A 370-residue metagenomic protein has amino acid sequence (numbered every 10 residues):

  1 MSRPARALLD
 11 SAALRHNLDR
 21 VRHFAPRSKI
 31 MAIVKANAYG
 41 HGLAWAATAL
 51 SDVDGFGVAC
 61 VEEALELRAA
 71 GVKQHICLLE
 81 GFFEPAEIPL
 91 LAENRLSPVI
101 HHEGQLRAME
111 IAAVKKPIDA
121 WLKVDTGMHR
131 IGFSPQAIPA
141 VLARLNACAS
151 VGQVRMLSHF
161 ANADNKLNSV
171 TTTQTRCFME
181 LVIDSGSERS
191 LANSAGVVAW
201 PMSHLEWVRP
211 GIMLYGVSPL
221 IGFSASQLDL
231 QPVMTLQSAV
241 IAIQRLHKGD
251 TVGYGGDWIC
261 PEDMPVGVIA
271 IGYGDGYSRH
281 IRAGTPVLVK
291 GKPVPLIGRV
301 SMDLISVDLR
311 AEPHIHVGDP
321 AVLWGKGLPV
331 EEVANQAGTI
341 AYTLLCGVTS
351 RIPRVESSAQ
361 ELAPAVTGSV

Functional and structural regions predicted by a protein language model:
S2-R15, K29, E63, F82-P85 (+4 more regions): Active-site anion/phosphate-binding pocket segments in diverse small-molecule metabolic enzymes
A5-L9, A13-H16, P26-E180, D184-S190 (+1 more regions): Active-site-proximal beta-alpha core segment in soluble small-molecule metabolic enzymes
R20: Solvent-exposed, charged/polar functional surfaces in cytosolic regulatory/catalytic domains
